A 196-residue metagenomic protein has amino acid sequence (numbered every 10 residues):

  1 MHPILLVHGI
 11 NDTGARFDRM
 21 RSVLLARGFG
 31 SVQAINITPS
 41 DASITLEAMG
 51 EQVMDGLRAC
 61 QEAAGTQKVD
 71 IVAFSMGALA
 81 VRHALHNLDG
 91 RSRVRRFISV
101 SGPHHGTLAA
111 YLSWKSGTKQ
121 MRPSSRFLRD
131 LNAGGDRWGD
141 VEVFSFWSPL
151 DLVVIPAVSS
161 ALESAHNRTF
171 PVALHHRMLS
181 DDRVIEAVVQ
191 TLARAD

Functional and structural regions predicted by a protein language model:
H2-H8, G14-A15, L25-S43, E47-E142 (+2 more regions): Serine-dependent carboxylesterase/thioesterase catalytic core of lipase-like alpha/beta-hydrolase/SGNH enzymes
L24-L25, V188: A generic structural signal for well-ordered alpha-helical segments
W138-D196: C-terminal catalytic-base region of ester-bond hydrolases, centering on the histidine of the charge-relay
